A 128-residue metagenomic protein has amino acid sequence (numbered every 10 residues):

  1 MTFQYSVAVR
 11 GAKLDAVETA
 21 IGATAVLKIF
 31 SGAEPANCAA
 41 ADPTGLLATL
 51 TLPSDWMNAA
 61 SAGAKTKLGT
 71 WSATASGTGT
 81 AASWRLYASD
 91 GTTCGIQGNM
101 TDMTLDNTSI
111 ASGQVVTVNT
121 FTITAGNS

Functional and structural regions predicted by a protein language model:
M1-W84, A88-S128: Small cysteine-rich, disulfide-bonded extracellular modules of the LU/uPAR three-finger superfamily and closely related
